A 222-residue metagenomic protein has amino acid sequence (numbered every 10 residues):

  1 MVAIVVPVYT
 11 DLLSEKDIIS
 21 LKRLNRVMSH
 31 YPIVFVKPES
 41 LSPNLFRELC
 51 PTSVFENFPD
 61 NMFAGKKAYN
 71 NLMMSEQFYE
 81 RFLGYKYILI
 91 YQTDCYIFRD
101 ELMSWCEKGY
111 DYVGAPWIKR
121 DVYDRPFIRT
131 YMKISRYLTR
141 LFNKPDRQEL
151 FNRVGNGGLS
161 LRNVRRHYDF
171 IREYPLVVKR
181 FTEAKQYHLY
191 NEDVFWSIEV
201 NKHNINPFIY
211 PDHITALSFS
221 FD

Functional and structural regions predicted by a protein language model:
M1, Y123-E149: Membrane-proximal basic amphipathic "stem/tether" segments
M1-K22: N-proximal low-complexity "stem/linker" segments adjacent to membrane-targeting elements
L12-K16, E39-F46, L102: Short, charged/polar "capping" segments at the starts of alpha-helices and the immediately preceding loops
S20-Y31: Short, acidic, metal-binding catalytic loop of nucleotide-sugar glycosyltransferases
V36-K86: Active-site-proximal specificity loops/subdomain of glycosyltransferases
Y85-I97: Short beta-strand-to-loop acidic/aromatic patch adjacent to the donor-nucleotide binding site
Y96-I134: Conserved donor-nucleotide/metal-binding helix-loop-beta segment in metal-dependent transferases, i.e., the alpha-helix
L141-D222: Catalytic core and acceptor-binding pocket of nucleotide-sugar-dependent glycosyltransferases
